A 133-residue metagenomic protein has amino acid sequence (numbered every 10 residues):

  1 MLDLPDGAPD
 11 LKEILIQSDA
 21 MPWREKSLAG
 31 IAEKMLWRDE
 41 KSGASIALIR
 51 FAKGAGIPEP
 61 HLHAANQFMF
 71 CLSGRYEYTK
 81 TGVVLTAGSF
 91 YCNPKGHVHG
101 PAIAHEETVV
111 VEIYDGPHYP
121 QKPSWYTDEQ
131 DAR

Functional and structural regions predicted by a protein language model:
M1-G43, Y126-R133: A short, N-terminal "cap"/entry segment at the start of jelly-roll beta-barrel domains of the cupin/DSBH fold
A32-L62, P94-V98: Conserved short histidine dyad/triad with adjacent acidic residue
K53, L62-T79: Glycine- and acidic-residue-biased ligand/ion/polar-headgroup-sensing regions
G56-I57, G74-Y78, F90, H118: Short beta-strand segments in beta-sandwich/barrel cores
T79-V98: Short acidic-glycine-tyrosine-enriched beta hairpin
A104-R133: Double-stranded beta-helix
